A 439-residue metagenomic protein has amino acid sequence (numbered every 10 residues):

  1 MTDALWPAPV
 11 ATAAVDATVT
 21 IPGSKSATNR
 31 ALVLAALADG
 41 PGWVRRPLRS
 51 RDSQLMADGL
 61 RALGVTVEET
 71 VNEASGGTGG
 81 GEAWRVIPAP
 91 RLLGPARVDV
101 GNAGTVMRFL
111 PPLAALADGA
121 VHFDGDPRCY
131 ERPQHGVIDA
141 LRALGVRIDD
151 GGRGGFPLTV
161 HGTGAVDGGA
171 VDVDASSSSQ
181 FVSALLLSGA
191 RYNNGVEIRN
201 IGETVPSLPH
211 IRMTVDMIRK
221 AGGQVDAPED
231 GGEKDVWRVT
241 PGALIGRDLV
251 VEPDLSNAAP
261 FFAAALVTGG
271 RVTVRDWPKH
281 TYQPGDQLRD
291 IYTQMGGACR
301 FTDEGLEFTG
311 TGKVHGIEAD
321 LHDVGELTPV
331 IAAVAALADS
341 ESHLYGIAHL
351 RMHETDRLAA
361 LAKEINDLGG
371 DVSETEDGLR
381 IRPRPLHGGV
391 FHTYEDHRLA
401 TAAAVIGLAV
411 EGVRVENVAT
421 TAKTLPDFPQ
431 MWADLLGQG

Functional and structural regions predicted by a protein language model:
M1-G439: Short, structured segments at the rim of ligand-binding sites
